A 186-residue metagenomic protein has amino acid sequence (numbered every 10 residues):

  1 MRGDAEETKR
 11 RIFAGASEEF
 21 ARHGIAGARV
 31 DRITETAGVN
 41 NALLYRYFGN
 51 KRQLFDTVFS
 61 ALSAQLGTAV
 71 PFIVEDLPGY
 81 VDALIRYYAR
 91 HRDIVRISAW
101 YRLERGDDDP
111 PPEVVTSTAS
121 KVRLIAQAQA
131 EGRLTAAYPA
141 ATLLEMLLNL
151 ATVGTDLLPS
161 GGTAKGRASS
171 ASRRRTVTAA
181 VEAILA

Functional and structural regions predicted by a protein language model:
M1-H23, G27-V39, R52-D56: Basic, helix-initiating cap at the start of DNA-binding domains
A42: Key DNA-contact positions within bacterial/archaeal DNA-binding proteins
Y45-F48, R52: A short His-aromatic
D56-A83, T118: Amphipathic alpha-helical linker/stalk segments
G67, P71, G106-E131, A141-E145 (+1 more regions): Amphipathic alpha-helical packing segments from all-alpha helical-bundle domains
P78-P112, L148-L157: Helical hydrophobic small-molecule/effector-binding pocket
R86-R90, A119-E131, D156-A186: C-terminal peripheral helix-coil segments that are non-catalytic and often amphipathic
